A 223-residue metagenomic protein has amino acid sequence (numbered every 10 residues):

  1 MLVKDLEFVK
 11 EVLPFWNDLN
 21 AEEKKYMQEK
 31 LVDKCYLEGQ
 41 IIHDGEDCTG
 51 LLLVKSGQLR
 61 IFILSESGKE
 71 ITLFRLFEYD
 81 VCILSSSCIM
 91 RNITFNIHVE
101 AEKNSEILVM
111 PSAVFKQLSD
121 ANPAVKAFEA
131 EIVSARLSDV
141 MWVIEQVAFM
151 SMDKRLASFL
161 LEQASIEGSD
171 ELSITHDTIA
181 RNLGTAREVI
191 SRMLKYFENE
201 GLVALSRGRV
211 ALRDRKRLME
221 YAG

Functional and structural regions predicted by a protein language model:
M1-L37, S86-M90: Cyclic nucleotide-binding regulatory module and flanking cytosolic helices
Q28-E29, E46-C48: Short, small/polar residue-rich loop motifs at catalytic or cofactor-binding pockets
V32, I41, Q58-I63, V81 (+1 more regions): Short beta-strand segments in beta-sandwich/barrel cores
Q40-E46: Short phosphate-coordinating micro-motif centered on Lys-Gly-acidic
T49-F62, F77-Y79: Glycine- and acidic-residue-biased ligand/ion/polar-headgroup-sensing regions
F74-E131: Cyclic-nucleotide recognition modules
E102, D120-T185: Polybasic "coupling" helices that flank or enter modular domains
M152, L161-G223: Phosphate-/nucleic-acid-contacting segments
